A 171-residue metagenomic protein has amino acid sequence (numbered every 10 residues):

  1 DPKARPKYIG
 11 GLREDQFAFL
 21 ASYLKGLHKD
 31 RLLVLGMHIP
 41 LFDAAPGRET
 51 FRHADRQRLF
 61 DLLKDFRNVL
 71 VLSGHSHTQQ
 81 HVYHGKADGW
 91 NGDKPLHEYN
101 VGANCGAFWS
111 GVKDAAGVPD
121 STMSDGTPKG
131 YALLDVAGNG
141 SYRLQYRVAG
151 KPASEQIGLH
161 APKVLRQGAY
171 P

Functional and structural regions predicted by a protein language model:
D1-K3, P40-F42, H77-Q79, N104-G106 (+2 more regions): Short, solvent-exposed loop/turn segments at secondary-structure junctions
D1-Y8, P171: Short intrinsically disordered, low-complexity coil segments enriched in acidic
R5-H97: His/acidic metal-ligating clusters that form di-metal
G89-P171: Binuclear metal-dependent phosphoesterase catalytic core
